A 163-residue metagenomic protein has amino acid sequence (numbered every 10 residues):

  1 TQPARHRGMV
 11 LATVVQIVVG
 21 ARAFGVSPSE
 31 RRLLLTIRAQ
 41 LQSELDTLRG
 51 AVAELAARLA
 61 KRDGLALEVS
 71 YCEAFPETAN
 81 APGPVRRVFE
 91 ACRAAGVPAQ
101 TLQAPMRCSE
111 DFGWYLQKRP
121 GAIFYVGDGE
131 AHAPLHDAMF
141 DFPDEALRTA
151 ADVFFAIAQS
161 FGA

Functional and structural regions predicted by a protein language model:
T1-N80, M106-S109, G113: Midchain, well-structured core segments that form catalytic/ion-binding scaffolds
T47, N80-G83, F142-E145: Alpha-helix N-cap and loop-to-helix initiation/capping positions
L59, A91, A95, I157: Short alpha-helical functional segments enriched in proximate histidine and acidic residues
G64, G96, R119-P120: Residue-level detector of structured alpha->beta connecting loops
L67, A94-T101: A local structural motif
T78-A95: Short, low-order "capping/linker" segments at domain edges
Q100-F161: Zn-dependent metallopeptidase/amidohydrolase metal-coordination segment
